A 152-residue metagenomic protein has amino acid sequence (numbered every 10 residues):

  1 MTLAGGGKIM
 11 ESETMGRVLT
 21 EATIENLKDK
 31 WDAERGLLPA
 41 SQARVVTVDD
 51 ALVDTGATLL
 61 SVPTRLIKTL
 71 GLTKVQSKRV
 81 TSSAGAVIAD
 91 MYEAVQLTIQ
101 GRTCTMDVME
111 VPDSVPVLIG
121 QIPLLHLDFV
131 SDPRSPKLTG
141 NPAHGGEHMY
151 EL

Functional and structural regions predicted by a protein language model:
M1-L152: Pepsin/retropepsin-fold aspartyl endopeptidases
